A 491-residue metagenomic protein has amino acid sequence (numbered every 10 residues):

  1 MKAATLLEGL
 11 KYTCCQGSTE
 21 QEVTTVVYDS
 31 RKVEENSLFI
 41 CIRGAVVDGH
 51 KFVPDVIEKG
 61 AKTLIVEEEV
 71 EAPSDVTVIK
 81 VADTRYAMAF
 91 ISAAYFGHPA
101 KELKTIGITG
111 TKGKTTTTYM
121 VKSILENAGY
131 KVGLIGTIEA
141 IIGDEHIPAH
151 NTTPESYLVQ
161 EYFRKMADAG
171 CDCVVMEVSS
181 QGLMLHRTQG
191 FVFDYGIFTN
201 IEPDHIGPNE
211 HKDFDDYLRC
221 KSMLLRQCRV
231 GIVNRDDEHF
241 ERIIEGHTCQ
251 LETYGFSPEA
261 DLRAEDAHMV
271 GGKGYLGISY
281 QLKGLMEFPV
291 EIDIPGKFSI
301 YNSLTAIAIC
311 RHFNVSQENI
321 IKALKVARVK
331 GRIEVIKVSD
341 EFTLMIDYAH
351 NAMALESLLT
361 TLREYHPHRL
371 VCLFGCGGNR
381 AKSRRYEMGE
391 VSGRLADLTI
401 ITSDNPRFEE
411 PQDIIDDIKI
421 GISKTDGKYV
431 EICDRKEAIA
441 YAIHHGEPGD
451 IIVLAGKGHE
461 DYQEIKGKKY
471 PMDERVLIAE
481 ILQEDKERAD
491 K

Functional and structural regions predicted by a protein language model:
M1-C14, E35-L38, T248, L285 (+4 more regions): ATP-dependent carboxylate-amine ligase
M1-F90, A94, R226, E238 (+6 more regions): N-terminal leader/targeting and accessory segments in enzymes
L7-L10, M88-R235, H239-H247, L304 (+2 more regions): Phosphate-binding loop of NTP-binding sites
G9, V70-D75, A169, M184 (+2 more regions): Acidic, Mg2+-coordinating active-site environments of NTP-dependent enzymes
R31, P54, S123, R164 (+5 more regions): Alpha-helical segments flanking ligand/cofactor-binding loops in enzyme cores
G44-A45, V70, S180-Q181, E202-H205 (+4 more regions): Short glycine-rich anion-binding loops that position phosphate/pyrophosphate groups of nucleotides and phosphorylated
V53-E58, A167, Q189, R363: Non-catalytic positions within long, well-ordered alpha-helices that form the structural scaffold/packing of enzyme
K62-E68, G231-R235, L373-F374, D397-N405: Short internal beta-strands
